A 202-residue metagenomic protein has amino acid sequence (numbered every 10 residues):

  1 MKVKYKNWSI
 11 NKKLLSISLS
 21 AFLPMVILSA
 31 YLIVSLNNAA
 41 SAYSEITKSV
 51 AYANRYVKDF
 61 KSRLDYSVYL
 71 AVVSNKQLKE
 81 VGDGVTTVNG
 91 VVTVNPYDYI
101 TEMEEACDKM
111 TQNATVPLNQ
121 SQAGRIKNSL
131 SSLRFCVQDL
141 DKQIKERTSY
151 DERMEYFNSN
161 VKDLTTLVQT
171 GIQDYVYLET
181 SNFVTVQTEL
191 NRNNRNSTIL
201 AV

Functional and structural regions predicted by a protein language model:
M1-R55, V68, V72-N75, Q187 (+1 more regions): Hydrophobic membrane-targeting segments
V3, N113, T180: Short, flexible active-site loop motifs that bind/organize anionic cofactors or intermediates
N7, N11-L14, S18-A21, L28-S35 (+8 more regions): Amphipathic, alpha-helical segments enriched in basic
K12-K13, K58-R63, K76, R134 (+1 more regions): Basic side chains
N38-Y52, N128-S131, F135, T166 (+1 more regions): Polar/charged heptad-repeat coiled-coil helices used as signal-transmission/dimerization stalks
A42-S129, D139-T165: Membrane-proximal N-terminal soluble sensing/regulatory segments of transmembrane proteins
